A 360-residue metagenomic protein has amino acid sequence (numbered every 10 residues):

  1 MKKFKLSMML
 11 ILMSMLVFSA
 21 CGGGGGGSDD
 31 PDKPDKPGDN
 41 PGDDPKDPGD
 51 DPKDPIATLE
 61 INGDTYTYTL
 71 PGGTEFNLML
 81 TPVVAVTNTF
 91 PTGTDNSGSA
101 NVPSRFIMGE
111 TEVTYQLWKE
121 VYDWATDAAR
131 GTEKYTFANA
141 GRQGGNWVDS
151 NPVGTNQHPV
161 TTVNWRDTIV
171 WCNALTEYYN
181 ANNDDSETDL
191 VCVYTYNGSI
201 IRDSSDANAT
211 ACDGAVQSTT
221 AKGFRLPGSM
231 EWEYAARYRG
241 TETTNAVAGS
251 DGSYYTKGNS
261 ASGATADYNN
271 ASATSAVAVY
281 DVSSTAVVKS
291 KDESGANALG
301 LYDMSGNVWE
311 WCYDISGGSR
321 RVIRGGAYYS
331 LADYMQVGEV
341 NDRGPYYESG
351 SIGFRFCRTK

Functional and structural regions predicted by a protein language model:
M1-S19: Sec-dependent bacterial lipoprotein signal peptides
M15-L70: Bacterial Sec-dependent N-terminal signal peptides
A57-P82, A215-V216, A221-F224: GGW-centered surface loops in extracellular recognition modules
T81-P82, I107-G109, E120, P159-T162 (+7 more regions): Structural recognition of the beta-strand scaffold that forms the well-ordered cores of secreted hydrolase catalytic
T89-F106, V287-A296, D333-Y347: Short, polar loop/linker segments at the starts of domains and inter-domain junctions
A100-D267, G317: Active-site microenvironments of metalloenzymes and redox enzymes
D213-T219, Y268-S305, N341-G344: Short, well-ordered junction/capping motifs at the entry into regular secondary structure
E293-A298, S316-K360: Disulfide-stabilized, aromatic/cysteine-rich ligand-recognition loop
